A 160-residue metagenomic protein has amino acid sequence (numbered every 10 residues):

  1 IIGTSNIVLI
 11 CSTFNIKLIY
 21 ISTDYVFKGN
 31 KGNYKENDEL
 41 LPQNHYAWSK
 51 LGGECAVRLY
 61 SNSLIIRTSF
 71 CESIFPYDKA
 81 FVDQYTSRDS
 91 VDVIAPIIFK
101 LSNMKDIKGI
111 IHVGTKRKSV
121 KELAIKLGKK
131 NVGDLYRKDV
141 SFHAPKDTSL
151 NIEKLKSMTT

Functional and structural regions predicted by a protein language model:
I1-I19: NAD(P)-cofactor binding segment of oxidoreductase domains
I2, D24-P42, I74: Active-site "gating" loop of Rossmann-like NAD(P)-dependent oxidoreductase/epimerase domains
S12-T13, L41-S69: Active-site Tyr-X1-5-Lys
L18-T23, I66-T68: SDR active-site strand-loop-helix element
F27-N30, I65-Q84: Flexible, glycine-rich beta-alpha linker
E36-L51, Q84-D92: Short-chain dehydrogenase/reductase
Y77-S102, G109: Substrate-positioning beta->alpha
I97-K100, M104-L150: Mid/C-terminal beta-alpha module of Rossmann-like enzyme folds, strongest in SDR-family dehydrogenases/epimerases
